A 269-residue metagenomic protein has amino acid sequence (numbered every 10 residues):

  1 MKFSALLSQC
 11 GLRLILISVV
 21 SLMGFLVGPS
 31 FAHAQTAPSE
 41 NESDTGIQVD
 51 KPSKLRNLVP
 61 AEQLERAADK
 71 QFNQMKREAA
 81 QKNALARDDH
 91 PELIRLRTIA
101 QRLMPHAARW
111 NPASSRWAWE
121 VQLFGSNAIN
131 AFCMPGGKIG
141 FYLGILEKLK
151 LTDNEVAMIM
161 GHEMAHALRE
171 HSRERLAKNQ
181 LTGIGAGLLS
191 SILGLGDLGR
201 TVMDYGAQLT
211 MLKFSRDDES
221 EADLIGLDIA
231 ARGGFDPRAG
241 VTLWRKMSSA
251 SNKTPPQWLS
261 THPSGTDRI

Functional and structural regions predicted by a protein language model:
K2-I269: A Zn2+-metalloprotease active-site environment signal
